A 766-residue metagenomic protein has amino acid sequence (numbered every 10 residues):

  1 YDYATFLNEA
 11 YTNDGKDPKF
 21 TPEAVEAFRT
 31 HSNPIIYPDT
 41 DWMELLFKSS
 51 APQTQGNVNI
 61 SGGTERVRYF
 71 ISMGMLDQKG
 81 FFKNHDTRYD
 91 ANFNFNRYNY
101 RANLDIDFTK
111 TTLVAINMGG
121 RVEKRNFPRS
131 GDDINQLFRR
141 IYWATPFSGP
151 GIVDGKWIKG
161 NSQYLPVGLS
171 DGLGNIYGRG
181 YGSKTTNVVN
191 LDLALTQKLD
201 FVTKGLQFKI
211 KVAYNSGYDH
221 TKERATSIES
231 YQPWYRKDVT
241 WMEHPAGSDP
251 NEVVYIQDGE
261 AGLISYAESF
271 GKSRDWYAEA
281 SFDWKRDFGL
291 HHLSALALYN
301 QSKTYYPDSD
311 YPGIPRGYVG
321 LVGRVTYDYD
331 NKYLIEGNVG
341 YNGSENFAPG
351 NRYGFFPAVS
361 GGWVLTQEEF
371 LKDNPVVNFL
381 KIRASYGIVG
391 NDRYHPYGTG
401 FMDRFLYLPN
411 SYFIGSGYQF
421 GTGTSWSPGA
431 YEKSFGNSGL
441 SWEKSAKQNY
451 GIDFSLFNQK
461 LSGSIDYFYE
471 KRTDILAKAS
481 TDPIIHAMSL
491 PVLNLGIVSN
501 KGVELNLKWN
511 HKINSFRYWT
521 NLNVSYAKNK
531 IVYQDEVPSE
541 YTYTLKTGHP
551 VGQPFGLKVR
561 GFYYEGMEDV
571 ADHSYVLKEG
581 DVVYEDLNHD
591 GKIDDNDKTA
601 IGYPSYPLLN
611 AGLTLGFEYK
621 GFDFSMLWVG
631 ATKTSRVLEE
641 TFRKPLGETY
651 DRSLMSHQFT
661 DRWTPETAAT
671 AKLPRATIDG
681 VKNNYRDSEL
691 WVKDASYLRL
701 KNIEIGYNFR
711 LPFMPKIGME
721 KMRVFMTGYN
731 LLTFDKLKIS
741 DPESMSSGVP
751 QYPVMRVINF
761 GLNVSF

Functional and structural regions predicted by a protein language model:
Y1-N84, A267-E268, H657-R662, T677-I678: Residues embedded in well-ordered regular secondary structure
Y1-S32, S130-G131, N135, G398 (+3 more regions): Conserved small-residue
A10, D14-K19, G174, W241 (+2 more regions): Extracytoplasmic gating/loop element in the C-terminal half of outer-membrane beta-barrel translocons and assembly
D14-D41, Q55, I134, F138-P166 (+1 more regions): Acidic, glycine-rich flexible loop segments
Q55-H85, R101-D105, D192, Q197 (+4 more regions): Predominantly transmembrane beta-strands of Gram-negative outer membrane beta-barrel pores used for transport
Q78-G119, Y266, P645: Extended hydrophobic/aromatic segments used for targeting, binding, or gating
N103-T112, N117-V122, S130-G131, L137 (+5 more regions): Extracellular/periplasmic, surface-exposed regions of secreted and cell-surface proteins
K204, P604-V637: Glycine-rich, aromatic-lined ligand/substrate-binding cores of catalytic and carbohydrate-binding domains
